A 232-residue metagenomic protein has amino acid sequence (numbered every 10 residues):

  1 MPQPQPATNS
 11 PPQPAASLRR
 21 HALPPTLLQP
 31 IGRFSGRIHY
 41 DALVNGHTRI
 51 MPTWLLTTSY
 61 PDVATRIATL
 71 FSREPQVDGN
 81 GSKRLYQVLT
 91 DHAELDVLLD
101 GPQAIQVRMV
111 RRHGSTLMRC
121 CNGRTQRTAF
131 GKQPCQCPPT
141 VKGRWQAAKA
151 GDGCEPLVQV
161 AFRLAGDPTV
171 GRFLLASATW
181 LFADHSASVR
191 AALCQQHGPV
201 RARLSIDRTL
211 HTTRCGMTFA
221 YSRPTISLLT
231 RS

Functional and structural regions predicted by a protein language model:
P2-A165, C215-F219: OB-fold ssDNA-binding interfaces and closely related basic DNA-contact patches used across DNA replication/repair
A148-L229: Extended serine/threonine-enriched, polar tracts that run as long, contiguous segments within proteins
